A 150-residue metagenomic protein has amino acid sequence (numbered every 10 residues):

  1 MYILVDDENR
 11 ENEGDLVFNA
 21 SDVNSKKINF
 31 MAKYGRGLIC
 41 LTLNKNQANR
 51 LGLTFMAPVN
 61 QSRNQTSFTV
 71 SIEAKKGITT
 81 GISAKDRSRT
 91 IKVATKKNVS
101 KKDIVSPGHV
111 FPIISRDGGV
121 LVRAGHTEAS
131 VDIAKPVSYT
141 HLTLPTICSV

Functional and structural regions predicted by a protein language model:
M1-E13, V17-N24: N-terminal, positively charged regions that mediate nucleic acid binding
I3-V5, V17, C40, T69-S71 (+2 more regions): Structured core elements
N24-S83: Glycine-rich, N-terminal phosphate-binding loop and its surrounding beta-alpha-beta segment
Q61-G118: Hydrophobic alpha-helical hairpins/lids featuring a short glycine-rich hinge
S100-K101, H126-V137: Structured alpha-helical segments in the cores of large, soluble enzyme domains
R123: Active-site helix-to-loop segments that bind/position phosphate- or nucleotide-bearing substrates and donors across
T140-T146: Conserved small/polar residues in nucleotide/adenosyl-binding loops
